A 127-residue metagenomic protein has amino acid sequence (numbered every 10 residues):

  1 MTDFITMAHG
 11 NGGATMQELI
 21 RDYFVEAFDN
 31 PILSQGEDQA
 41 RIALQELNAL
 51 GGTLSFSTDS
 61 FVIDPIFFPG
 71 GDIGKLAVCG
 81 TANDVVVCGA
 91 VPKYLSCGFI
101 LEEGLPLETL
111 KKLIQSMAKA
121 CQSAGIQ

Functional and structural regions predicted by a protein language model:
M1-I5: Extreme N-terminal starter segment of soluble prokaryotic enzymes
T6, A14-Q127: Glycine-rich phosphate/pyrophosphate-binding loop regions near the starts of catalytic domains
